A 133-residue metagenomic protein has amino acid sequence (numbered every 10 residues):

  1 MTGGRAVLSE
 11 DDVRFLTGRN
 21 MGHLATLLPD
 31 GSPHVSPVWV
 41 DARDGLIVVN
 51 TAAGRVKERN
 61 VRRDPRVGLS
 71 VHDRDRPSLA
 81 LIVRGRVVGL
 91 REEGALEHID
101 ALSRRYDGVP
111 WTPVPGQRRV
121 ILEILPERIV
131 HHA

Functional and structural regions predicted by a protein language model:
M1-M21: Extreme N-terminal tail/first-helix region
M1-V7, S78-A133: Charged, gly/pro-rich active-site loop segments
N20-A53, V61, V67-V71, I82: Short beta-strand segments
D30-S32, D73-P77, P115-G116: A short beta-turn/loop motif at secondary-structure boundaries
W39, A53, D73-D75, V87 (+1 more regions): Short, flexible active-site-adjacent loop segments at beta-strand->alpha-helix junctions, enriched in small/polar
